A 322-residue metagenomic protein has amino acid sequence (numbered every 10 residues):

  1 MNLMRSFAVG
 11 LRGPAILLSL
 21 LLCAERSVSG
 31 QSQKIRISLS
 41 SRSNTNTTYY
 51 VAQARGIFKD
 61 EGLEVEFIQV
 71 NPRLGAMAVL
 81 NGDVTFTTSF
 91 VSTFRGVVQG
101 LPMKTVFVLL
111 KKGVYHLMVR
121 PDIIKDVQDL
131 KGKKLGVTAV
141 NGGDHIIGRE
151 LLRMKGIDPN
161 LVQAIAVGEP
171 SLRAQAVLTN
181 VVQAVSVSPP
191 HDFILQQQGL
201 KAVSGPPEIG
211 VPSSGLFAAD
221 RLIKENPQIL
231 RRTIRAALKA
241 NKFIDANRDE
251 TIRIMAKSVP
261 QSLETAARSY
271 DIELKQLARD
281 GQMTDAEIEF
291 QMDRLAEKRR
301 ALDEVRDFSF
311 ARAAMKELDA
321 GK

Functional and structural regions predicted by a protein language model:
N2-A15: Bacterial N-terminal signal peptides that target proteins for export
R12-A24: Bacterial N-terminal signal peptides
E25-G30: Sec/Tat signal peptide C-region and signal peptidase I cleavage site
Q31-T179, Q183-P189, K201-G210: Short, glycine-/small- and polar/acidic-enriched structural segments that line small-molecule recognition paths
V84, L178, E273-E289, A313-G321: Short amphipathic alpha-helical segments at helix boundaries and their inter-helical linkers
V91-S92, D122, A164-I165, S171-S258: Pocket-lining segment of extracytoplasmic ligand-binding domains
E225-R300: Secondary-structure end/capping motifs
D293-K322: Conserved C-terminal helix/tail region of periplasmic/extracytoplasmic solute-binding proteins
